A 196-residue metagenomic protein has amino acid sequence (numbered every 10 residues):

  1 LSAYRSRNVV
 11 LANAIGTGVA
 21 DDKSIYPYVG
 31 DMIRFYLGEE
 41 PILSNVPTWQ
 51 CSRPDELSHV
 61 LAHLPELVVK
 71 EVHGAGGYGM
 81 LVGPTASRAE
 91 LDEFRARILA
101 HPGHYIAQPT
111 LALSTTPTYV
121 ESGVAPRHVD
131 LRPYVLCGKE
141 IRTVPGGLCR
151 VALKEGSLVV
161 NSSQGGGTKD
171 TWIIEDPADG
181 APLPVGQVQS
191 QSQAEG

Functional and structural regions predicted by a protein language model:
L1-S190, E195-G196: Domain-scale recognition of functional cores that engage charged ligands
